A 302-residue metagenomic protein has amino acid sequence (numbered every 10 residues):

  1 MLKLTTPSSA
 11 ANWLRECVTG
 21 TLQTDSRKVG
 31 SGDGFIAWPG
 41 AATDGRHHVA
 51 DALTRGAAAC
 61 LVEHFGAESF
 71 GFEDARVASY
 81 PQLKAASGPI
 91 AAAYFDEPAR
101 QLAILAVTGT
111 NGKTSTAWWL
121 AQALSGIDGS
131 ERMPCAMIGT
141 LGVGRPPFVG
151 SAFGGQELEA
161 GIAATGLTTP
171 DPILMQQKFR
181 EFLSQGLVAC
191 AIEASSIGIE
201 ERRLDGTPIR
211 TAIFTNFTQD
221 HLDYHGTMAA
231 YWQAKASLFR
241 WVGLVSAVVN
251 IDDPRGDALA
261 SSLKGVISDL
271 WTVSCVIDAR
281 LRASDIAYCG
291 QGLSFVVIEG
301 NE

Functional and structural regions predicted by a protein language model:
M1-P89, A93, S151-Q156, P254 (+1 more regions): N-terminal leader/targeting and accessory segments in enzymes
D33, A52, I90, V107 (+8 more regions): Residue-level signal for inorganic ion chemistry
V49-T54, L183, D205, R240: Non-catalytic positions within long, well-ordered alpha-helices that form the structural scaffold/packing of enzyme
G66-G71, S184-Q185, E200, I209-E302: Acidic, Mg2+-coordinating active-site environments of NTP-dependent enzymes
A92-Q156, G161-I162: Walker A (P-loop) phosphate-binding motif
E159-P172, D220-H225: Flexible beta-alpha connector loops of hexameric P-loop NTPases
V188-I197: Switch II (G3) loop of P-loop NTPases
